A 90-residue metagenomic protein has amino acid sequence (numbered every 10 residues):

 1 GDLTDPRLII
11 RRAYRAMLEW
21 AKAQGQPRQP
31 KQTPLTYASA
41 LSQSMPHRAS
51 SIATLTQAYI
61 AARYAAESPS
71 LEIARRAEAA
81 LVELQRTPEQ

Functional and structural regions predicted by a protein language model:
D2-Q90: Membrane-proximal, non-transmembrane interaction modules that couple membrane proteins to downstream assemblies
